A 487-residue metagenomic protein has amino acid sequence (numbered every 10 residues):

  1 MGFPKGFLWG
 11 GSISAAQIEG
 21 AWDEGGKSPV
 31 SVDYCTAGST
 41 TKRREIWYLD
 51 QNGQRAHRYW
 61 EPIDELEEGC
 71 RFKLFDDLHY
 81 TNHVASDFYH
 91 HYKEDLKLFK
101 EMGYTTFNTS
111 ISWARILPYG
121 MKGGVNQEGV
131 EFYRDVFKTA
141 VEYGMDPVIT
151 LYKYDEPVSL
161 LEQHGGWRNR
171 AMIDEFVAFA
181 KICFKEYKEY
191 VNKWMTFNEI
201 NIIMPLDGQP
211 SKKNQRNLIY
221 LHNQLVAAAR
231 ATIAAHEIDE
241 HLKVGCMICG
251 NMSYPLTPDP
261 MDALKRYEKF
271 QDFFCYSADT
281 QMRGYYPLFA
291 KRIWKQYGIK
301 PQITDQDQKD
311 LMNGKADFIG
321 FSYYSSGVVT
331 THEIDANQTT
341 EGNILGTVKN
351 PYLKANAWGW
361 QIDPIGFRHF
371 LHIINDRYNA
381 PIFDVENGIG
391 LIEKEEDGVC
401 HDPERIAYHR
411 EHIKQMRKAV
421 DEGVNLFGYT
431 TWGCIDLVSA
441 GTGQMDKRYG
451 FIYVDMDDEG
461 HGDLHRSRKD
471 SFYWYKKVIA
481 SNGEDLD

Functional and structural regions predicted by a protein language model:
M1-D76, E101, Y119-M121, V130-D487: Active-site region of glycoside hydrolase catalytic domains
D77-H91, G166-A171: Active-site mouth loops of central-metabolism enzymes
D87, H91-S112, G314-I319: Catalytic domains of carbohydrate-active enzymes, especially glycoside hydrolases
I111-V125: Glycine-rich, proline-tolerant flexible connector loops at the mouths of alpha/beta enzymes
